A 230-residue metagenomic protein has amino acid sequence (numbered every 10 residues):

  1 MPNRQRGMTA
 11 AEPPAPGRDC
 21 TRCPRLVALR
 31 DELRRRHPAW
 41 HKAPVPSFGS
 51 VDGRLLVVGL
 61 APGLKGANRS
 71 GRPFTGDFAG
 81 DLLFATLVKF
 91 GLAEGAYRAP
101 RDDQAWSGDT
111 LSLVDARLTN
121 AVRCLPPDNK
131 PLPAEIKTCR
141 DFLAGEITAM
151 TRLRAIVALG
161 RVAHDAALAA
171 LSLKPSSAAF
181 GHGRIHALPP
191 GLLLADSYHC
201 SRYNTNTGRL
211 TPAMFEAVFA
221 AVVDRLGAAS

Functional and structural regions predicted by a protein language model:
M1-Q5: N-terminal amphipathic/basic-hydrophobic helices that include classical n-h-c signal peptides and signal-anchor
G7-G227: A polyanion-binding, active-site-adjacent surface
